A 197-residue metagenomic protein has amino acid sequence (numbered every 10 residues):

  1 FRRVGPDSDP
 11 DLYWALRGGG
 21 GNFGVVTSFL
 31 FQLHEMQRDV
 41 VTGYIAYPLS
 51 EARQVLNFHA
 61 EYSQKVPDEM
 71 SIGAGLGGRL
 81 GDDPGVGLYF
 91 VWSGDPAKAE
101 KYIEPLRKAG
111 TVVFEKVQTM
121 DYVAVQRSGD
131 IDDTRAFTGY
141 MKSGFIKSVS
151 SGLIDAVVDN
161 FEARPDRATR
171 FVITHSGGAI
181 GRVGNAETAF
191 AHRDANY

Functional and structural regions predicted by a protein language model:
F1-Y197: Soluble FAD-dependent oxygen oxidases
